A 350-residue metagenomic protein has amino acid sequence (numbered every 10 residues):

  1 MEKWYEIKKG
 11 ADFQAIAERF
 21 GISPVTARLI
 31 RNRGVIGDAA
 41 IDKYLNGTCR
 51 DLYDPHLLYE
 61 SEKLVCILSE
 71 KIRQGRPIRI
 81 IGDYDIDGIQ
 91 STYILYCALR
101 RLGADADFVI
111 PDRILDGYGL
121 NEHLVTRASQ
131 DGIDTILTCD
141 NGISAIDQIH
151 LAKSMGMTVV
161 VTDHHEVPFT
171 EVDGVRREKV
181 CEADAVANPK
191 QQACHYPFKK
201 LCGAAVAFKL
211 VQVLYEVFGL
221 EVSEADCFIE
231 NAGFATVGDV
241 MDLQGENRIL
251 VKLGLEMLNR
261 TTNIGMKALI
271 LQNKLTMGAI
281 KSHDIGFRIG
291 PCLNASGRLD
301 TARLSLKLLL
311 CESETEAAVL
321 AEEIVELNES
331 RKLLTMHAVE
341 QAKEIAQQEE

Functional and structural regions predicted by a protein language model:
I7-T135, M155, D173-G174, E216-E350: Hydrophobic helix-and-loop "lid/oligomerization" segment in the mid-to-C-terminal part of catalytic domains
R79, V160-T162: Structural detector of well-ordered beta-strand residues that form the stable sheet scaffold of enzyme domains
D83-Y84, P111-I114, N141-G142, H164-V167 (+2 more regions): Short, ordered loop/turn segments at secondary-structure junctions
D87-G88, D116-G117, S144-D147, V167-F169 (+2 more regions): Flexible loop/turn segments at secondary-structure boundaries
I94, V175-L220, A225-F234: Short alpha-helices
I136-C139, C194-F198, V240: Flexible, glycine/proline-enriched loop segments at strand-loop-helix junctions that form or flank small-ligand binding
C139-K153, T158: Phosphate/diphosphate-binding loops
I146, V180, L201-A204, F208 (+2 more regions): Amphipathic alpha-helical transducer elements in NTP-driven molecular machines
